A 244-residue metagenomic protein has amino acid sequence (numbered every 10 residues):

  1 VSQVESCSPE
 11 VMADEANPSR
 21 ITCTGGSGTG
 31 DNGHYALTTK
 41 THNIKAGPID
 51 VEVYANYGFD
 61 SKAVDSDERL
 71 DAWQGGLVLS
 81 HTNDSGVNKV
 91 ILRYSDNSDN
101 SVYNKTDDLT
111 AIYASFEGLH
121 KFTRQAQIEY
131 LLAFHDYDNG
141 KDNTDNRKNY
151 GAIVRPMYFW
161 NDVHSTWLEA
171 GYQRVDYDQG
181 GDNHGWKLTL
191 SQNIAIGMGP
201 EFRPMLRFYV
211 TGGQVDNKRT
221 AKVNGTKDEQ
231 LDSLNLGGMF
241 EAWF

Functional and structural regions predicted by a protein language model:
V1-E68, T226-E229, L234: Surface-exposed coil loops of outer-membrane beta-barrel proteins
A13, N17-I21, V102-K105, G140-T144 (+2 more regions): Flexible, solvent-exposed loop segments that connect beta-strands
H34, T39-S61, S66-Y177, H184-L188: Detector for outer-membrane/organellar transmembrane beta-barrel domains, recognizing the amphipathic beta-strand
R124-A126, G180, G199, G225-E229: Short proline/glycine-enriched turn/loop segments at secondary-structure junctions
G181-S191, L206-Y209: Conserved long hydrophobic alpha-helices within structured protein cores
L190, F202, E229-F244: Outer-membrane beta-barrel "beta-signal"
I196-R207: Outer-membrane beta-barrel biogenesis signature
T211-D216: Aromatic-anchored segments of alpha-helical transmembrane domains
